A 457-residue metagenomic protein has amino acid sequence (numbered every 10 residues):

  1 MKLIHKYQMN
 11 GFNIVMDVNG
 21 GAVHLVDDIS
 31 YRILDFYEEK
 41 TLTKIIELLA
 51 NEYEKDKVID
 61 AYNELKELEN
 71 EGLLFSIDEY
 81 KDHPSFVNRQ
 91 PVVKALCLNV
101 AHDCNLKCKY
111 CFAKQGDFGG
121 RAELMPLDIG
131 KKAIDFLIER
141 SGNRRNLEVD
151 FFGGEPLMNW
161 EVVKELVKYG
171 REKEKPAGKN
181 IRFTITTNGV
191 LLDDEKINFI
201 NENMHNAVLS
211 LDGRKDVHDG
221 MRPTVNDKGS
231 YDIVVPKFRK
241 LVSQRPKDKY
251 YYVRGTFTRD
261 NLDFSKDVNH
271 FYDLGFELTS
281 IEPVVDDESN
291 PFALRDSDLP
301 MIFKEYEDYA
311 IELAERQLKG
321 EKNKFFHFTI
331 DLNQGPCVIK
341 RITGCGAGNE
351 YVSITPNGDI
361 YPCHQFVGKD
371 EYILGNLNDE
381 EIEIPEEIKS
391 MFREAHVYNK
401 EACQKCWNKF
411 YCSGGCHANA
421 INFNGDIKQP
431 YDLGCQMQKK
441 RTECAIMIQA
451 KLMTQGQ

Functional and structural regions predicted by a protein language model:
M1-Y37: Acidic, low-complexity/disordered tracts enriched in E/D and polar residues
E52-E67, E71-N198, N203: Conserved alpha-helical substructure of the radical SAM core
L96, L147-V149, F183-I185, A207-L209 (+2 more regions): Hydrophobic faces of well-ordered beta-strands that scaffold small-molecule active sites in alpha/beta enzyme cores
I134-F152, M391-F392, Q429-Q457: Short Fe-S-cluster ligation motifs
I197-K215, E277-V285: Non-cysteine beta-strand/loop elements that form the S-adenosyl-L-methionine
D216-V235, R239, S243-A347, E371-I373: Radical SAM enzyme [4Fe-4S]-AdoMet core and its adjacent flexible, acidic and glycine-rich loops/tails across
M301-Q334, H364-S413: C-terminal accessory region of radical SAM enzymes
R393, V397-C444: Cysteine-cluster motifs in flexible loop/terminal segments that predominantly coordinate metals
